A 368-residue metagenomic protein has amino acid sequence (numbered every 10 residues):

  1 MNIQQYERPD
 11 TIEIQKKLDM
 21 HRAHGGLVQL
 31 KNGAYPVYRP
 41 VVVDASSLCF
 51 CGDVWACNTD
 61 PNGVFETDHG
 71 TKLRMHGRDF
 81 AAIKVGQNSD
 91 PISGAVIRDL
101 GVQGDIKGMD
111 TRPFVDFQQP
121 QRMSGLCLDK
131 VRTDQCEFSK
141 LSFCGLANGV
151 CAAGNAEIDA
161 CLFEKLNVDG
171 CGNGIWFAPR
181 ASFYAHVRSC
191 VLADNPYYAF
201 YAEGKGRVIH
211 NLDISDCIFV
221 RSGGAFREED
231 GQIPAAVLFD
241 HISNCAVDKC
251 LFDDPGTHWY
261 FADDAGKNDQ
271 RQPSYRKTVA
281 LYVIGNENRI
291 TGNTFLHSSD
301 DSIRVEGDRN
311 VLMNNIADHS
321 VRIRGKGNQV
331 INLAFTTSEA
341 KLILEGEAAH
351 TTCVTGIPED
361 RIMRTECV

Functional and structural regions predicted by a protein language model:
Y6-I12, H24-D79: N-terminal extracellular ligand-recognition/capping segment immediately after the signal peptide
E13-K17: Well-ordered alpha-helical segments embedded in enzymatic catalytic cores
V28, L48-D53, K140-L141, L166 (+4 more regions): Well-ordered beta-strand segments characteristic of repetitive beta-sheet solenoids
Y38, G70-S89, D110-K130, C144-I158 (+8 more regions): Extracellular beta-strand/beta-solenoid scaffold signature
V43-S47, S93, R132-E137, N155-L162 (+7 more regions): Short "repeat-start/strand-capping" segments in structured domains, especially the N-termini of parallel beta-helix
C49-D53, A81-D116, C127-L146, S215 (+1 more regions): Parallel beta-helix/beta-solenoid
N315, H319-V368: Leucine-rich solenoid repeat scaffolds
